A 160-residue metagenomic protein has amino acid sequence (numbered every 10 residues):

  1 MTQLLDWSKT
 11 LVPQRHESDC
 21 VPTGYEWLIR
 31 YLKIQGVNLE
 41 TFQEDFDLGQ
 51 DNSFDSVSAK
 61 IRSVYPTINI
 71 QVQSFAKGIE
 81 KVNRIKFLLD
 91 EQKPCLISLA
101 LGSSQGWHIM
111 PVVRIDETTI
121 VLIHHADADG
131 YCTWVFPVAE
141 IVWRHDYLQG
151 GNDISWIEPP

Functional and structural regions predicted by a protein language model:
M1-F54, L101, D116-I120, P159-P160: Active-site-adjacent structural segments surrounding the nucleophilic cysteine of cysteine proteases and isopeptidases
M1-T2, F46-Q50, N69, D90 (+1 more regions): Noncatalytic regulatory segments and standalone regulatory/sensor domains
W27-Y31, V64, L88: Structured segments of extracytoplasmic/periplasmic soluble domains in secreted or envelope-associated proteins
I34-V37, P66-I68, K93-P94: Short aromatic/hydrophobic-glycine micro-motifs
D55, A59-R84: Helix-adjacent hinge/juxtasegments
S74-H125: Active-site-adjacent substructure of cysteine-protease-like catalytic cores
